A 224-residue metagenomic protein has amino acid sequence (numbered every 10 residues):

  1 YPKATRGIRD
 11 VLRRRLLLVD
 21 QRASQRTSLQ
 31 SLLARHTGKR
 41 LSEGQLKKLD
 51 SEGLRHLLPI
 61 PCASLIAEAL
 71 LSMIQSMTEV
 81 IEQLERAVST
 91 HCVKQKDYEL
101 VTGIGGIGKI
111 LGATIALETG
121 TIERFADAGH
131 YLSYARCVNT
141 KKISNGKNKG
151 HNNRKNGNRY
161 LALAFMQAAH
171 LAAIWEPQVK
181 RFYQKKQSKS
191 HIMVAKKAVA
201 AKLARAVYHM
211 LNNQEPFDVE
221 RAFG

Functional and structural regions predicted by a protein language model:
Y1-P2, L29-R35, S42-K48, A87-V88 (+4 more regions): Short coil/turn segments at secondary-structure boundaries
K3-R6, D10-L100: Glycine-rich, often acidic, oxyanion-interacting loops/wings at catalytic, nucleic-acid, or phospho-protein interfaces
L18, M77, G108, Y131-L132 (+2 more regions): Short, conserved catalytic/metal-binding motifs centered on acidic residues
Q25-S28, I81-L84, G120-R124, L171-V179 (+1 more regions): Short helix-capping/linker segments at secondary-structure and domain boundaries
L32, T114, A164, A168 (+2 more regions): Amphipathic alpha-helical segments in well-ordered regions
L100-G103, K109-M193: Phosphate-backbone recognition surface of nucleic-acid-processing proteins
G146-K147, F182-G224: Low-complexity, acidic/Ser/Thr- and charged residue-rich accessory regions of DNA metabolism proteins
